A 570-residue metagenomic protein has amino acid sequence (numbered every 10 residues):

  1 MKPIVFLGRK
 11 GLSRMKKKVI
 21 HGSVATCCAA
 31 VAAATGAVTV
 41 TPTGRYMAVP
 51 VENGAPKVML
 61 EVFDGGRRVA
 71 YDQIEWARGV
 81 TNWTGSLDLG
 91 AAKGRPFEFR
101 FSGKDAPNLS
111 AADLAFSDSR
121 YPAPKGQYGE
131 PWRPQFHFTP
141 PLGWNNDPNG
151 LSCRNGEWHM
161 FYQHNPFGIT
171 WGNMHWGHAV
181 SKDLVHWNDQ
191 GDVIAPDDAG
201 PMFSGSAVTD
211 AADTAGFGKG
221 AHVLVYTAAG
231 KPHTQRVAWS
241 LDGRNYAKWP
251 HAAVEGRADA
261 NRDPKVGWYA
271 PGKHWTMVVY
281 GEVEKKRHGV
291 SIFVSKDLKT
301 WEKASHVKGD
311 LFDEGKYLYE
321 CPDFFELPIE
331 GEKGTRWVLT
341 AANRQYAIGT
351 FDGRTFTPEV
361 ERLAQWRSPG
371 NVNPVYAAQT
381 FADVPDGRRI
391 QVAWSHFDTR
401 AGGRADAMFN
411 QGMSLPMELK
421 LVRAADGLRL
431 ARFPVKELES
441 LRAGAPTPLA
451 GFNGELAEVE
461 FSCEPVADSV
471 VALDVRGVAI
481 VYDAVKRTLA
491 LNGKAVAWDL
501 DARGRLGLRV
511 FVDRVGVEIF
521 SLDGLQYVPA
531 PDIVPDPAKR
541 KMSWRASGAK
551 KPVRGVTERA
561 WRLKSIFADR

Functional and structural regions predicted by a protein language model:
T35-P122: Extracytoplasmic
V38-P50, P56-G66, R100-G103, N343-Q345 (+2 more regions): Beta-rich accessory regions
R68-L87, L109-N149, G168-W171, H186-K219 (+5 more regions): Surface loop/turn signatures of beta-propeller and other carbohydrate-active proteins
E157-M160, A215-L224, G272-M277, K333-V338 (+1 more regions): Entry beta-strands of beta-propeller and related beta-repeat scaffolds
F161-N188: Beta-propeller domains
P166-I169, A229-P232, E282-K285, D398-T399: Short glycine/acidic-enriched loop and turn motifs that connect beta-strands
N173-H175, P232-R236, K286-S291, Q345-T350: Structural motif
S181, A238-S240, I292-L298, T350: Conserved Ser/Thr-centered positions that define the repeating blades of beta-propeller domains
